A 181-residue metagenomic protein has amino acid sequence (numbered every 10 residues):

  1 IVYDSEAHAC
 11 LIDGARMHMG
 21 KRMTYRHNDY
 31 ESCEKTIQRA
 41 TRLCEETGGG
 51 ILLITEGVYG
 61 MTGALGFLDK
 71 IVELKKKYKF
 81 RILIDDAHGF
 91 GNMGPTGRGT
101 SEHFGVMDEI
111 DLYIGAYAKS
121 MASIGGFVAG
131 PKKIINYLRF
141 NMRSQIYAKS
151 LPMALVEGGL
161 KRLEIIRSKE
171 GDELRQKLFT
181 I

Functional and structural regions predicted by a protein language model:
I1-A9, F179: Conserved PLP-anchoring active-site segment centered on the Schiff-base-forming lysine
E6, V58, D86-H88: Conserved Walker B
M17-M19, E109: Short, structured coil segments at secondary-structure junctions
M23, H27-L83: Active-site phosphate-binding strand-loop segment of PLP-dependent enzymes
G66, E157-I181: Conserved PLP-dependent catalytic core of the aminotransferase class-I/II
E102-Y137: Active-site PLP attachment segment
I124-G125, M142-L151: A short glycine-threonine-serine/GTX helix/turn-capping micro-motif
